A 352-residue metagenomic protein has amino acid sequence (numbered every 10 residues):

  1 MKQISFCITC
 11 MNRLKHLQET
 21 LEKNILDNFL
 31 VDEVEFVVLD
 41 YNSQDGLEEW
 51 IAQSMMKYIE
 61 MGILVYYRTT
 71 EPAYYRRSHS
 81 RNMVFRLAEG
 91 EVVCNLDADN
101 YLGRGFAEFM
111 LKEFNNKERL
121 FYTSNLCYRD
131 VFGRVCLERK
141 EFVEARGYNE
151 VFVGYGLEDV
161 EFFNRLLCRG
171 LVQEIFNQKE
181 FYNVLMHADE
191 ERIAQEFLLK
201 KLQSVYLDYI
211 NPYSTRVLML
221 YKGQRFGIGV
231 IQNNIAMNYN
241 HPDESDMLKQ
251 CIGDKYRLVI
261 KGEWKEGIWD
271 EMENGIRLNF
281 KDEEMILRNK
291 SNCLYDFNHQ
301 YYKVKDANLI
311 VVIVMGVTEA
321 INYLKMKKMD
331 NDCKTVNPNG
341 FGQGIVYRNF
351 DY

Functional and structural regions predicted by a protein language model:
R13-N28: Short, well-formed alpha-helical segments that are part of the catalytic scaffolds of diverse glycosyltransferases
D32-D45, Y67-T70: Short beta-strand/loop segment that forms part of the nucleotide-sugar
V38-I51, D97-Y101: A conserved acidic beta->alpha catalytic loop
G46, N100-E113: Acidic donor-binding/catalytic loop of UDP-sugar-dependent glycosyltransferases, especially processive GT2
E71-A88: Glycine-rich, basic loop-to-helix element that forms the pyrophosphate-binding segment of sugar-nucleotide handling
V93: Short aromatic/hydrophobic "clamp" motif used to bind/position activated sugar donors
E108-R134: Conserved donor NDP-sugar-binding/catalytic core segment of glycosyltransferases
L167-Y352: C-terminal catalytic/acceptor-binding lobe
